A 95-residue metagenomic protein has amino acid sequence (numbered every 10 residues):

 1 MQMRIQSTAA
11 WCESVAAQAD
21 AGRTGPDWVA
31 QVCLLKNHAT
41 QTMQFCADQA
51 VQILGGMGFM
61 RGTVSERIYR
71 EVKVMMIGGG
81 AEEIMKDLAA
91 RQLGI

Functional and structural regions predicted by a protein language model:
M1-I95: Alpha-helical interface subdomain recognition
